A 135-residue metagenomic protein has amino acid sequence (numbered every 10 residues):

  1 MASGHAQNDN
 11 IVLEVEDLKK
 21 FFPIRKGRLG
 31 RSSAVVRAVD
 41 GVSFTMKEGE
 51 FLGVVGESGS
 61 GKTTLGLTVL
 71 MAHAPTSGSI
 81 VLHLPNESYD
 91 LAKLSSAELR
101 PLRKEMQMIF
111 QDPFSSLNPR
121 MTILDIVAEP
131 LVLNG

Functional and structural regions predicted by a protein language model:
M1-G135: ABC transporter nucleotide-binding domains
